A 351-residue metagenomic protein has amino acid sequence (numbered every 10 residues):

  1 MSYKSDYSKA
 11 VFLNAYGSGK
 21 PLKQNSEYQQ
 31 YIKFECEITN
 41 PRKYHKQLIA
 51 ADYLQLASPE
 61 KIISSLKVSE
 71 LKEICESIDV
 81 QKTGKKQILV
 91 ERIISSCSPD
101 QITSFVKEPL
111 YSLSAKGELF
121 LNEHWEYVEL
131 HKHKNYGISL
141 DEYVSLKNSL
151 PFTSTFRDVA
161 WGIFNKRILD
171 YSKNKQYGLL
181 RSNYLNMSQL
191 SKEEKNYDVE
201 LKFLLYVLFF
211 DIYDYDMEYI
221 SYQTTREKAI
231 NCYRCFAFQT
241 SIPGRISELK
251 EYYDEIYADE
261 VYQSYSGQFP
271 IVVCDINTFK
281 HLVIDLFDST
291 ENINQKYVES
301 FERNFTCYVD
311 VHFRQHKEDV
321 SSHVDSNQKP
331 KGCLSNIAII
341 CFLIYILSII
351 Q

Functional and structural regions predicted by a protein language model:
S2-S139, L146, Y206, D310-R314 (+1 more regions): Basic helix-extension-helix modules of the SAP/HeH family
Y7, Y197, F305, S326-Q328 (+1 more regions): Short linear motifs in intrinsically disordered/low-complexity regions
Q24, Q29-Q30, Q47, Q55 (+14 more regions): Residue-identity detector for glutamine
C36, C75, C97, C232-C235 (+4 more regions): Generic recognition of cysteine residues
K134-Q315: Extended amphipathic alpha-helical coiled-coil/heptad-repeat regions
S326-Q351: Alpha-helical transmembrane anchor segments and their immediate juxtamembrane flanks, especially terminal single-pass
